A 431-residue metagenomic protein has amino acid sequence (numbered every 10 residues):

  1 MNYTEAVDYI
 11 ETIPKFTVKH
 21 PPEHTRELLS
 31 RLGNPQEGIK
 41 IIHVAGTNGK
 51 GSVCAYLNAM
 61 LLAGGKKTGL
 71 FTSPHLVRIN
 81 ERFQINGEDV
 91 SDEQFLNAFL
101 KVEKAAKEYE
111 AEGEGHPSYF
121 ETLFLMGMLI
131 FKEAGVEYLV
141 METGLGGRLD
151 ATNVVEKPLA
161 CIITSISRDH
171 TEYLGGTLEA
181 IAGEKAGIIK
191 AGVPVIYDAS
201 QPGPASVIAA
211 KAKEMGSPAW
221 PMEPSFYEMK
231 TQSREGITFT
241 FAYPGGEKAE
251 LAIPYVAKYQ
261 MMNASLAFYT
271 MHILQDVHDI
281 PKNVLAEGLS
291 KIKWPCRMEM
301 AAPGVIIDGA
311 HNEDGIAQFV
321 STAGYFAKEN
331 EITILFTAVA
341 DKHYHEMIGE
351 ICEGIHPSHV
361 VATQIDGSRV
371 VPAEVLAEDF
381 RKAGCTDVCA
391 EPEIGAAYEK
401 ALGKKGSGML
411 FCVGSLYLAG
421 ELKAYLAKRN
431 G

Functional and structural regions predicted by a protein language model:
M1-G46, V53-K66, F71, K107-G115: Short functional linear segments
L29, N34-E37, A63-E156, E172 (+1 more regions): ATP-dependent carboxylate-amine ligase catalytic core
G38, Y138-T143, L149-I162, I166-H170 (+2 more regions): Nucleotide phosphate-binding/pyrophosphate-handling subdomain across enzymes that bind or process nucleotide phosphates
E110, G135-E142, P158-E250, A264 (+1 more regions): Acidic, Mg2+-coordinating active-site environments of NTP-dependent enzymes
A134-E137, E329, C385, G406-S407: Short, high-confidence coil segments that cap the C-terminus of an alpha-helix and link into the following beta-strand
D198-A199, K213-S233, I253-K258, L285-K291 (+5 more regions): Beta-strand->loop->alpha-helix junctions that form or flank phosphate-binding loops in nucleotide-handling enzymes
Q201-G216, G304-V305, I348-M409: C-terminal helical cap/extension that packs against the catalytic core of soluble nucleotide-cofactor enzymes
A397-A427: A glycine-rich beta-strand to alpha-helix segment that forms a phosphate/ribose-binding loop at ligand/cofactor sites
